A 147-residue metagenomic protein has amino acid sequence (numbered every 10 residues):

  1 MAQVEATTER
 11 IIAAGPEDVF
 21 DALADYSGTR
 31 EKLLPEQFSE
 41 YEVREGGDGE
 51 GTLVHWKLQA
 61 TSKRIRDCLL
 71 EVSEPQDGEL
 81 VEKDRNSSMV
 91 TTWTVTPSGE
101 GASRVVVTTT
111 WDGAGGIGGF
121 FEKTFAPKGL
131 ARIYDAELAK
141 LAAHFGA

Functional and structural regions predicted by a protein language model:
M1-G47: Hydrophobic ligand-binding cavity/cleft-lining segments
Q3-E5, G51, I65, S88 (+1 more regions): A general secondary-structure signal for short beta-strands and their flanking turns/coil in non-transmembrane regions
V4, A14, K57, L80 (+1 more regions): Residue-level detector of alpha-helix boundaries and kinks
I12-A14, A60-S62, Q76, P97 (+1 more regions): Beta-strand elements of well-folded, non-transmembrane domains
E17, R66, G118-G119: Alpha-helical membrane and juxtamembrane elements of multi-pass inner-membrane transport and channel proteins
E40-V90, A136-A147: Glycine-rich portal/gate segments that line the openings of hydrophobic small-molecule binding cavities
V81-A136, L141: Beta-strand/loop substructures that line and gate deep hydrophobic ligand-binding cavities in soluble
